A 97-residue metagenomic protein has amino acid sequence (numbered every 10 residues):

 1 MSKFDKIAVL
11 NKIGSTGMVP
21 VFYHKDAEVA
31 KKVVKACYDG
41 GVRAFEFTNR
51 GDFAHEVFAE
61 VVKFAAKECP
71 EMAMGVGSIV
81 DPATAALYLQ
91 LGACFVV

Functional and structural regions predicted by a protein language model:
M1-P82, Q90-L91: Conserved N-terminal beta1-alpha1 strand-loop-helix module at the mouth
A93-F95: Ligand/cofactor pocket segment of small-molecule handling proteins
